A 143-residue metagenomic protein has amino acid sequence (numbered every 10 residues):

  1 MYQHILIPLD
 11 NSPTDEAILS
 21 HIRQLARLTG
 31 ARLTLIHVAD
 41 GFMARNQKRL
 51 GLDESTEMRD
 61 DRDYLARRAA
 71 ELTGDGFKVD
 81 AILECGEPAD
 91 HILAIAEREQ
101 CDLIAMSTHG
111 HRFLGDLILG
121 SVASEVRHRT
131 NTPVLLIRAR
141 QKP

Functional and structural regions predicted by a protein language model:
M1-R49, R129, K142: Small/aliphatic-rich secondary-structure junction motif
T34, D80, L135: Conserved beta-strand positions in the Rossmann-like core of class I SAM-dependent methyltransferases
H37-V38, S107-H109, R138-A139: Short secondary-structure boundary segments
L50-E54, R98-Q100, V122-A123: Short, hinge-like loop/turn segments at secondary-structure boundaries
L52-D63: A short acidic, glycine-rich active-site loop that binds or catalyzes chemistry on phosphate/adenosine moieties
A70-I104, Q141-P143: Structural beta-alpha unit
L103-H128, P143: Glycine-rich, Arg-bearing micro-motifs that act as flexible, cationic patches
T132-K142: Short, flexible loop segments at boundaries between secondary-structure elements
